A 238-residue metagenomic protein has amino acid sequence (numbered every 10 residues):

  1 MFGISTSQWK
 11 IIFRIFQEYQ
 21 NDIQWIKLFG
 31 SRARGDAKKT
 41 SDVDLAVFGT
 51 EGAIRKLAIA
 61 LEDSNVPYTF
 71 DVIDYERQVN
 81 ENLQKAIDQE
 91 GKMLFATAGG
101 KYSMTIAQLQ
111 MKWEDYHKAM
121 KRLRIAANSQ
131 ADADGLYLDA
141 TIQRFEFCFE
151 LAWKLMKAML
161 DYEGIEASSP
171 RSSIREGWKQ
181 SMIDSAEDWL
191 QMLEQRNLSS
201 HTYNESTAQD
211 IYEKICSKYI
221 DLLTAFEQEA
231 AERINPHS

Functional and structural regions predicted by a protein language model:
M1-W25, A33-K39, F48-M111: Catalytic core of pol beta-like nucleotidyltransferases
S41-V43: Periplasmic OmpA-like peptidoglycan-binding domain that tethers envelope proteins to the cell wall
D74-R77, N82-L83, T97-S238: Solvent-exposed interaction patches of small proteins and small membrane subunits
